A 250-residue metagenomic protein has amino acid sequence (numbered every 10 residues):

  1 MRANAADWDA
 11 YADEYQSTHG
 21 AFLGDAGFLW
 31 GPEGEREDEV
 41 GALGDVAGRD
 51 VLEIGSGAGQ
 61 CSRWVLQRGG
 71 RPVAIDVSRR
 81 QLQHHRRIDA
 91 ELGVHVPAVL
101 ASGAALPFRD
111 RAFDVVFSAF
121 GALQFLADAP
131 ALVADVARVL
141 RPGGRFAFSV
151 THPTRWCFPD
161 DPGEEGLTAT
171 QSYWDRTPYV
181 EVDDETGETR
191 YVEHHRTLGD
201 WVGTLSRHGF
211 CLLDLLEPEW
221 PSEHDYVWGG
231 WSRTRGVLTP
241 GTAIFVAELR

Functional and structural regions predicted by a protein language model:
M1-A47, Q60, T239: Conserved class I S-adenosyl-L-methionine
D50-A105: Class I SAM-dependent methyltransferase SAM/SAH-binding core
A104-V115: A short acidic, Gly/Pro-enriched loop at the edge of an enzyme's catalytic core that lines a small-molecule cofactor
D114-A129: A short SAM/SAH-binding and catalytic strip from SAM-dependent methyltransferases
P130-R145: A short glycine-rich, Lys/Arg-flanked "PGG" loop and its adjoining helix->strand segment in the class I
R145-V180: Conserved class I S-adenosyl-L-methionine
V150-F158, E185-D200: Acceptor-substrate binding/catalytic loop of class I
V192-L215: Short alpha-helix
